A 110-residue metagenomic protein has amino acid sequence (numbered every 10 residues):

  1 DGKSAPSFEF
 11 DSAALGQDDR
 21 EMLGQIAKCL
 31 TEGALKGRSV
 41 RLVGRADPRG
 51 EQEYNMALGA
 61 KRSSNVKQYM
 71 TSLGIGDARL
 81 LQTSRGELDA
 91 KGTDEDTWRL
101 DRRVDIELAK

Functional and structural regions predicted by a protein language model:
D1, A34-L35, T97-L100: Extracellular/periplasmic catalytic domains that process cell-envelope and extracellular macromolecules
D1-G2, E21: Compositionally biased, proline/threonine/alanine/serine-rich low-complexity intrinsically disordered stretches
S4-P6, L81: Structural signal for short hydrophobic segments within the conserved structured cores of catalytic domains across
A5, Q25, L30, P48 (+1 more regions): Homeobox/homeodomain signature
S7-V43, K67-S72, G76-D77, I106-K110: Periplasmic peptidoglycan-binding/anchoring modules of Gram-negative envelope and division proteins
R45-A109: Periplasmic OmpA-like peptidoglycan-binding domain that tethers envelope proteins to the cell wall
